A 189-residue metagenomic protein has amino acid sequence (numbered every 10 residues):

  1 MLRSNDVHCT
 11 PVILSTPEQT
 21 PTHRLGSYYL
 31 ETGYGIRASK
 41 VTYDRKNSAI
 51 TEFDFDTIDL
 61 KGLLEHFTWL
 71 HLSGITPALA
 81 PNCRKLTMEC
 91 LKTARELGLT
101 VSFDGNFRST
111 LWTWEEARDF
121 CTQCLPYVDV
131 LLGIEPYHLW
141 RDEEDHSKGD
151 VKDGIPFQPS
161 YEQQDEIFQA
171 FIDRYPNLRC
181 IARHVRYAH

Functional and structural regions predicted by a protein language model:
M1-G74: Conserved N-terminal subdomain of the carbohydrate kinase-like
R3, K92-E96, L125: Anion (oxyanion) recognition and catalysis
C9, V101-S102, L132: Hydrophobic beta-strand scaffold residues
L14-T16, G74, G105, E135-P136 (+1 more regions): Short secondary-structure boundary segments
I58, R84-E89, W114-T122: Charged helix-capping and loop-helix junction motifs
L97, L111-H189: Conserved phosphate/ATP/ADP-binding segment of small-molecule kinases
L97-G105: Short beta-strand/loop segments at the ligand-binding rim of alpha/beta enzyme cores
G105-L111: A short, histidine- and acid-enriched strand-loop-helix "catalytic/donor-clamping" loop that lines the nucleotide-sugar
